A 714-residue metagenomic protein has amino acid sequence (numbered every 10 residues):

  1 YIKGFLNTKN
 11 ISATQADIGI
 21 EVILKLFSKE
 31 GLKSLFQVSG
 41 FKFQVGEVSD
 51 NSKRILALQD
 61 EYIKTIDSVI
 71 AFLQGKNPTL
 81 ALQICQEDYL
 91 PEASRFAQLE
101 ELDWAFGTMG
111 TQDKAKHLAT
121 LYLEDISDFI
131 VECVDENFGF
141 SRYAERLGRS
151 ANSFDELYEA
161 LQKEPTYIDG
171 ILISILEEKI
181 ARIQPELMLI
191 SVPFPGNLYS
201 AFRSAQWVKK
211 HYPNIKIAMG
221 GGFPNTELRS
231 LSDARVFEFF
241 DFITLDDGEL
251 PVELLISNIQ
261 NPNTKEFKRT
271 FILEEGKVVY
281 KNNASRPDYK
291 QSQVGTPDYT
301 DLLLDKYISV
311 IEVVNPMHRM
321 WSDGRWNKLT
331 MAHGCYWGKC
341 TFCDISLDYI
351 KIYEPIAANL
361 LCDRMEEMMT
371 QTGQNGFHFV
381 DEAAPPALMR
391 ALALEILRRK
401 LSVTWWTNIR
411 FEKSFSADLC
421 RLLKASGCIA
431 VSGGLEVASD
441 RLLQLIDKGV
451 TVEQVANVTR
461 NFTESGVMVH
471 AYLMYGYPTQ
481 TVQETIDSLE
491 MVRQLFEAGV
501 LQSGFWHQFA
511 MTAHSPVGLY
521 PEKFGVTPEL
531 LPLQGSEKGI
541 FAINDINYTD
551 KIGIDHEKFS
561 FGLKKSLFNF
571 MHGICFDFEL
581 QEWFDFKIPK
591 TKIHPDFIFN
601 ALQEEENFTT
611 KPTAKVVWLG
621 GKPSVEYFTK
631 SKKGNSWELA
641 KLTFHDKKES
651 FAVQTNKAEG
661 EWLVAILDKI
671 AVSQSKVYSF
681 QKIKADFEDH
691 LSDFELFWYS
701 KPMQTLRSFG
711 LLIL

Functional and structural regions predicted by a protein language model:
I2-F5, S12-G31, F36, K42 (+5 more regions): Glycine-rich beta-alpha loop elements in corrinoid/cobalamin-binding modules across cobalamin-dependent enzymes
N7-T8, F27-R142, L157, L161 (+1 more regions): Radical SAM enzyme core and accessory elements
A13, I217, F267-K268, F377 (+4 more regions): Hydrophobic/aromatic residues located in beta-strands of well-ordered beta-sheets within soluble catalytic
I18-I23, E61, F240, L397-T404 (+1 more regions): A structural motif corresponding to the C-terminal lobe/cap of the Radical SAM core domain
L121-I175, P316-Y349: Active-site cores of enzymes that catalyze phosphoryl transfer or operate on phosphate-rich substrates
L157-A160, I168, V279-K328, K648-A652 (+1 more regions): N-terminal [4Fe-4S]-dependent radical SAM core
Y167-L228, S232-F239, P355, N359 (+5 more regions): Secondary-structure-rich domain cores
P297-M468: Radical SAM [4Fe-4S] cluster-binding motif and immediate context
